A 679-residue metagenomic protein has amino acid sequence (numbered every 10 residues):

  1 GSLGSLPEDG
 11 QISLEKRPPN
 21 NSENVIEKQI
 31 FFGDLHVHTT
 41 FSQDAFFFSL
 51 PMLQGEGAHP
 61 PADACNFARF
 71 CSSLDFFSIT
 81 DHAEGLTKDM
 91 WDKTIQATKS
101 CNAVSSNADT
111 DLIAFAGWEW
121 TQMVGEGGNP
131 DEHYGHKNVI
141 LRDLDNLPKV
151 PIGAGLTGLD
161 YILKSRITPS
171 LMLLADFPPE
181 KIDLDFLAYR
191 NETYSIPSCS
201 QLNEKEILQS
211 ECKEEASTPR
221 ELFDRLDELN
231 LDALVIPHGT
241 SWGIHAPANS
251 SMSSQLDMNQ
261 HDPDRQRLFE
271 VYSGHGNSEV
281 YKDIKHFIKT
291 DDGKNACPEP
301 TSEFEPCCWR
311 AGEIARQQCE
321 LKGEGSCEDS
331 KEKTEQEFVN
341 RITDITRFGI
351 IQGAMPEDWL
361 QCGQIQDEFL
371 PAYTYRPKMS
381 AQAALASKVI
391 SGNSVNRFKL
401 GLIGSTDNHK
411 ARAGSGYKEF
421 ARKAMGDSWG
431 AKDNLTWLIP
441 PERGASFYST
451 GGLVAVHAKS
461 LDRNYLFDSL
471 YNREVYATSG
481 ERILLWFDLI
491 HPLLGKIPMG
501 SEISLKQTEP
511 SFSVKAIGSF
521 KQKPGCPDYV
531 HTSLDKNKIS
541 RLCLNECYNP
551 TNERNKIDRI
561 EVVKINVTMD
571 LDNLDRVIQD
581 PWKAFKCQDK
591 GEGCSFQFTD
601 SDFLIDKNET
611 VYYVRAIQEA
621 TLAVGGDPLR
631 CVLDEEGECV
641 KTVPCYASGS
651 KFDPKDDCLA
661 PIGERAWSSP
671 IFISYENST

Functional and structural regions predicted by a protein language model:
G1-M52, S78-W91, I95, I196-K213 (+1 more regions): C-terminal functional module detector
V25-F32, H38-F41, F47-F77, H82-E126 (+1 more regions): Active-site-adjacent structural elements in enzyme catalytic domains
H59-N66, S217, M379-Q382: Short, contiguous clusters of charged residues that form electrostatic/catalytic patches at enzyme active sites, used
A62, N66-F67, S73, I152 (+3 more regions): Short, intrinsically disordered, low-complexity segments enriched in Ser/Thr and Pro
K93-W242, R267-E270, G274: Extended substrate/RNA-proximal surfaces in nucleic-acid metabolism proteins
